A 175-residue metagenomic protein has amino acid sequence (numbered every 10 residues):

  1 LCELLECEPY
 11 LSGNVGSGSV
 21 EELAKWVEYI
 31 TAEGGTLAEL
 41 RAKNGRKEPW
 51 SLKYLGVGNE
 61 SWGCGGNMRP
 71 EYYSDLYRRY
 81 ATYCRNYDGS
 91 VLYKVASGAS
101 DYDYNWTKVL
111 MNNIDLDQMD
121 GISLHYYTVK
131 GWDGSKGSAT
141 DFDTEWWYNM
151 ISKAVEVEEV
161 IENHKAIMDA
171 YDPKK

Functional and structural regions predicted by a protein language model:
L1, E33-K47, R78, Y102-I114: Alpha-helical scaffolding within the catalytic cores of extracellular/periplasmic polymer-degrading hydrolases
L1-N14: Active-site-adjacent substrate/metal-binding segments within catalytic domains of carbohydrate-active enzymes
E3-L4, R46-S51, L55, G89 (+1 more regions): Extracellular/periplasmic catalytic domains that process cell-envelope and extracellular macromolecules
S12-G16, V57-E60, S97-S100, L124-Y127: Active-site-proximal beta-strand/loop segments in catalytic clefts of secreted hydrolases
G13-G34, L116-G121: Carboxylate/His-rich catalytic cores and anion/metal-binding grooves
T36-R69, H125-K136, K175: Active-site groove signature of glycoside hydrolases
P70-K175: Noncatalytic carbohydrate-binding groove/subsite architecture in carbohydrate-active enzymes
